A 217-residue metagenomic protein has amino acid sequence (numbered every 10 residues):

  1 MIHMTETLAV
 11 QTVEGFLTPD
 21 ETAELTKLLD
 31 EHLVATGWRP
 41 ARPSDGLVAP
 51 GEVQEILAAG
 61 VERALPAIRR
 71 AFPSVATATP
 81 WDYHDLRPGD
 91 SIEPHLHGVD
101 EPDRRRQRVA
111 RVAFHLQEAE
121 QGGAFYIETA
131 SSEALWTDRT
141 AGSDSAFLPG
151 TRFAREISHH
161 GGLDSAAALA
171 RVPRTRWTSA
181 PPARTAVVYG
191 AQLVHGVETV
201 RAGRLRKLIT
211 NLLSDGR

Functional and structural regions predicted by a protein language model:
M1-V188, Q192-R217: Fe(II)/2-oxoglutarate oxygenase catalytic core
